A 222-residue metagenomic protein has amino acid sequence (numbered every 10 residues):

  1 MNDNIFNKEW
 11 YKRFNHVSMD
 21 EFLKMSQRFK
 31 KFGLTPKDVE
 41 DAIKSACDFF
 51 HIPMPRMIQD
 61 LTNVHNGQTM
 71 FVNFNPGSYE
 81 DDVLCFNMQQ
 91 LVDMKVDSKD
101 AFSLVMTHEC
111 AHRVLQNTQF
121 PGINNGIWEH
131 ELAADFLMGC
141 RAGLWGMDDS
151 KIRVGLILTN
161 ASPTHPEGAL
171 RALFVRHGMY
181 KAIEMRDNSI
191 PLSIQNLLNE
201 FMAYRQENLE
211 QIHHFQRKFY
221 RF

Functional and structural regions predicted by a protein language model:
M1-L61, L197-E200: A metal-dependent hydrolase signature that marks the N-terminal structural subdomain at the beginning of catalytic folds
E40-K44, E131, D135-G139, A172 (+1 more regions): Extracytoplasmic/secreted envelope proteins and their assembly/folding machinery, especially bacterial periplasmic
H51-T62, G146-L156: Surface-exposed patches in mature extracellular/periplasmic domains of secreted proteins
Q59-K99, C110-N117: Active-site scaffold of zinc-dependent metalloenzymes
K99-S103, E129-A133, S150-V154: Alpha-helical scaffolds flanking conserved acidic
E109-G126, C140-G146: Catalytic Zn2+-binding segment of zinc metalloproteases
F120-D135, A161-T164: Active-site metal-coordination segments of metallo-dependent hydrolases
G143-F222: Long, well-structured alpha-helical subdomains associated with metal-dependent extracellular/ecto-lumenal hydrolases
